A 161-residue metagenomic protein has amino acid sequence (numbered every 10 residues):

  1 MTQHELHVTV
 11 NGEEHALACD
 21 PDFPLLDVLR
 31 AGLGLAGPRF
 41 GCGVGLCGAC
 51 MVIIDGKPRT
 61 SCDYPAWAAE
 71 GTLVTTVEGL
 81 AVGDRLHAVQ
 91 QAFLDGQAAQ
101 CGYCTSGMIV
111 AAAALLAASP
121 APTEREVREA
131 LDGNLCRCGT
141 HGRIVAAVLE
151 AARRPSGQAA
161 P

Functional and structural regions predicted by a protein language model:
M1-P161: Signature of N-terminal electron-transfer/Fe-S-associated modules in redox systems
